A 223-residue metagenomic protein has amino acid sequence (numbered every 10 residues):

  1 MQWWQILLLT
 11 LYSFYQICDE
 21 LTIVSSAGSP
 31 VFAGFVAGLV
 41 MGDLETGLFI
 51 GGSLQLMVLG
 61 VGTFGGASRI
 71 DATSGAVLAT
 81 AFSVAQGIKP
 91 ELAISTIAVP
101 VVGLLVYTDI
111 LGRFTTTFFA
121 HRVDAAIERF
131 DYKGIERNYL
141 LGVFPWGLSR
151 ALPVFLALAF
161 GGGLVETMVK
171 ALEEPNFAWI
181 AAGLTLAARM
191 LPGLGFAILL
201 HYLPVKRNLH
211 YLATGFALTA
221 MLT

Functional and structural regions predicted by a protein language model:
M1-L8, L44, P90-L92, G183-R189: Membrane-interfacial loop-to-helix junctions in multi-pass transporters
M1-R69, T73-S74: Hydrophobic transmembrane alpha-helices
W3-L8, L48-F49, S95-V99, F144 (+2 more regions): Hydrophobic alpha-helical transmembrane segments
W4, P175-L222: C-terminal transmembrane helix-loop-helix hairpin of multi-pass membrane proteins
S13-I17, L59-G62, S74-T115, I127-R129: Short helix-perturbing small/polar motifs within transmembrane alpha-helices
L39-G47, G87-E91, V205-K206, M221-T223: Transmembrane helix interruption/hinge and helix-loop junction motifs
L54-Q55, P100, L218: Transmembrane alpha-helical core residues of multi-pass small-molecule transporters, especially secondary transporters
I94-F196: Helix-loop-helix junctions within the multi-pass membrane cores of secondary transporters/permeases
